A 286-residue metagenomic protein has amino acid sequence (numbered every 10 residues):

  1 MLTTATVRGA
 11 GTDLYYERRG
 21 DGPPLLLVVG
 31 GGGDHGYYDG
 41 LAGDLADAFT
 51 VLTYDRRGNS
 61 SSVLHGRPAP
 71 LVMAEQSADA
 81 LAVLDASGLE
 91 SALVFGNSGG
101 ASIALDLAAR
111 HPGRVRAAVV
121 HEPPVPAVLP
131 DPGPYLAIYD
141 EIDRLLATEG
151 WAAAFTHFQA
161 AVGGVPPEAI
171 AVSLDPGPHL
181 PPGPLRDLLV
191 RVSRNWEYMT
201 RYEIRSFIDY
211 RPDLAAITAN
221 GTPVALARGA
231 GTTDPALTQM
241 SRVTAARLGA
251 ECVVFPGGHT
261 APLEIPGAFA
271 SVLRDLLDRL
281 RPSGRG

Functional and structural regions predicted by a protein language model:
A5-L64, A69: Conserved HGGG/HGGXW glycine-rich cap/lid loop of the alpha/beta-hydrolase fold
L27-G31, S98, G229: Glycine-rich His-Gly loop
L52, R56-L93: Active-site loop/oxyanion-hole signature of alpha/beta-hydrolase fold enzymes
D55-N59, P124, P256-G258: Short beta-to-alpha linker loops that shape the active-site pocket of alpha/beta-hydrolase fold enzymes
S77, L81, F155, P266-R274: Short, amphipathic alpha-helical "lid/cap" segments that border enzyme active or binding sites
E90-P130: Conserved hydrolase catalytic core segment
P134, I138-E141, L145-V243, R247-E251: Alpha/beta-hydrolase
A246-G286: Catalytic active-site module of serine/aspartate enzymes centered on a nucleophile-bearing elbow/loop
